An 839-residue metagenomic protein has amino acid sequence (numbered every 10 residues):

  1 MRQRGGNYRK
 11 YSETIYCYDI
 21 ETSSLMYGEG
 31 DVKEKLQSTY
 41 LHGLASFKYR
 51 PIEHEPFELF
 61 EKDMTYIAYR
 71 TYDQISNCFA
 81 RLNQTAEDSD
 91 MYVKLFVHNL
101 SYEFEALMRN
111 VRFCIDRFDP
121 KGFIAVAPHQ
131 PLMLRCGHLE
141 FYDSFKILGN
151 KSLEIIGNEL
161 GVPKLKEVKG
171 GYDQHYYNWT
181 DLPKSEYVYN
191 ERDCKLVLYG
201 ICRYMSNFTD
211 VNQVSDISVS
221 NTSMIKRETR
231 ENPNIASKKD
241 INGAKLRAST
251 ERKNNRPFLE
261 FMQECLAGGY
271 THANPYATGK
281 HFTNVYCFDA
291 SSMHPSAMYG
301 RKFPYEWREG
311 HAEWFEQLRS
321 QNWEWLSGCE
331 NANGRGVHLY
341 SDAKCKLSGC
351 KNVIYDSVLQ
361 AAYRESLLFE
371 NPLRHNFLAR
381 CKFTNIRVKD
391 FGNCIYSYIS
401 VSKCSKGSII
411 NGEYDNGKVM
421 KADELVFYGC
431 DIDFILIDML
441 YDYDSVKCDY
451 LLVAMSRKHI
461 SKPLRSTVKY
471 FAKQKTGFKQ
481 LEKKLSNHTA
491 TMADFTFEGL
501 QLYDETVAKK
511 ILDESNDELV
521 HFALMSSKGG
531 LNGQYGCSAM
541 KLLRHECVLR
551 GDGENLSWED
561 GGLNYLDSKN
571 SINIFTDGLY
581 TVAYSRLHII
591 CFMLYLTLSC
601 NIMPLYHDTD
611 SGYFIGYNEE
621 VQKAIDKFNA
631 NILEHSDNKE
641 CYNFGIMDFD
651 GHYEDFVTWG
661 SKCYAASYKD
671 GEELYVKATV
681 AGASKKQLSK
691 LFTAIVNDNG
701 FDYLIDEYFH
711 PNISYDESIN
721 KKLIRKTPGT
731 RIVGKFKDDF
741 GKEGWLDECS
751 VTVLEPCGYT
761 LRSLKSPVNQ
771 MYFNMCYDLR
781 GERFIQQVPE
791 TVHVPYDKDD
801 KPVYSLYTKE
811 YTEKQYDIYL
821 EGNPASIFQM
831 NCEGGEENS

Functional and structural regions predicted by a protein language model:
R2-D19, D31: Extended, solvent-exposed polar beta/coil surface segments
G5-Y8, M26, V32-S839: Conserved acidic
E13-S24, Y286-F288: Two-metal-ion RNase H-like nuclease active-site motif
